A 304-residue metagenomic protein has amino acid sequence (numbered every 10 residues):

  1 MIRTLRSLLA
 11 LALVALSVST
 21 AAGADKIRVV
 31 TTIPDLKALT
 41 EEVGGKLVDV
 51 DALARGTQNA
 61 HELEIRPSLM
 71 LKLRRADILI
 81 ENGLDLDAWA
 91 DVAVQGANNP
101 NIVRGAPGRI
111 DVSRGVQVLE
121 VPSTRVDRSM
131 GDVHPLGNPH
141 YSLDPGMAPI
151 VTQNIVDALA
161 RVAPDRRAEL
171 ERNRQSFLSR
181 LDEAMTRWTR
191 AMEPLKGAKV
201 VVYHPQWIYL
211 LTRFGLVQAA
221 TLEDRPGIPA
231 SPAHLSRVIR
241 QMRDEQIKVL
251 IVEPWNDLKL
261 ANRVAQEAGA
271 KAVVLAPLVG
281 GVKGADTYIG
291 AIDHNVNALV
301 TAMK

Functional and structural regions predicted by a protein language model:
M1-L9: Bacterial N-terminal signal peptides that target proteins for export
R3, S19, V30-T31: Intrinsically disordered/low-complexity terminal segments and short unstructured peptides
L11-A22: Hydrophobic h-region of N-terminal signal peptides that target proteins for export in Gram-negative bacteria
G23-K304: Extracytoplasmic metal-acquisition and chelation regions
